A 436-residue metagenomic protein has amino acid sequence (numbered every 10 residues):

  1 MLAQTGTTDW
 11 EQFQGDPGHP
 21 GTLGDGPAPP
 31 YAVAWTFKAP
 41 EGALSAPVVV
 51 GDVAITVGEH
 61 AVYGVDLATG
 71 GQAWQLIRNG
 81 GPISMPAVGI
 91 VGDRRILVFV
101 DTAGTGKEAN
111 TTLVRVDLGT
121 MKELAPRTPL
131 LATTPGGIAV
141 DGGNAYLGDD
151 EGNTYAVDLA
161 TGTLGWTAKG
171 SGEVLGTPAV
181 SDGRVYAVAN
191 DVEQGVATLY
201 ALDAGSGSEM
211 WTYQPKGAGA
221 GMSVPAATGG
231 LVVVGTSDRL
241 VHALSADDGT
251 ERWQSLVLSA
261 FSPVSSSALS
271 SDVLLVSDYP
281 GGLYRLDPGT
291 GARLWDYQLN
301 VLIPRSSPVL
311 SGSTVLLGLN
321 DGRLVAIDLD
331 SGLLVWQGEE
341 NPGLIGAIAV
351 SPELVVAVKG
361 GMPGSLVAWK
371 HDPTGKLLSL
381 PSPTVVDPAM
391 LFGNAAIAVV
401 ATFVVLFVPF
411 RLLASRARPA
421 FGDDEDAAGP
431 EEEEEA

Functional and structural regions predicted by a protein language model:
M1-A3: Hydrophobic secretory-pathway targeting helix
T5-A34: Blade/loop signatures of beta-propeller domains
T7-P17, P40-V62, G80-V114, R127-Y155 (+7 more regions): Repeat-blade elements of multi-bladed beta-propeller folds
V33-F37, G71-L76, K122-T128, T163-A168 (+4 more regions): A short beta-strand motif characteristic of beta-propeller blades
D66-G70, D117-M121, D158-G162, D203-S206 (+4 more regions): Short loop/turn segments that connect beta-strands within beta-propeller blades
W369-L380: Short loop/turn segments immediately following beta-strands, especially the blade-tip and inter-blade linker loops
L406-R416: Juxtamembrane cytosolic interface motif at the C-terminal end of transmembrane helices
R416-A436: Cytoplasmic C-terminal tails of single-pass
